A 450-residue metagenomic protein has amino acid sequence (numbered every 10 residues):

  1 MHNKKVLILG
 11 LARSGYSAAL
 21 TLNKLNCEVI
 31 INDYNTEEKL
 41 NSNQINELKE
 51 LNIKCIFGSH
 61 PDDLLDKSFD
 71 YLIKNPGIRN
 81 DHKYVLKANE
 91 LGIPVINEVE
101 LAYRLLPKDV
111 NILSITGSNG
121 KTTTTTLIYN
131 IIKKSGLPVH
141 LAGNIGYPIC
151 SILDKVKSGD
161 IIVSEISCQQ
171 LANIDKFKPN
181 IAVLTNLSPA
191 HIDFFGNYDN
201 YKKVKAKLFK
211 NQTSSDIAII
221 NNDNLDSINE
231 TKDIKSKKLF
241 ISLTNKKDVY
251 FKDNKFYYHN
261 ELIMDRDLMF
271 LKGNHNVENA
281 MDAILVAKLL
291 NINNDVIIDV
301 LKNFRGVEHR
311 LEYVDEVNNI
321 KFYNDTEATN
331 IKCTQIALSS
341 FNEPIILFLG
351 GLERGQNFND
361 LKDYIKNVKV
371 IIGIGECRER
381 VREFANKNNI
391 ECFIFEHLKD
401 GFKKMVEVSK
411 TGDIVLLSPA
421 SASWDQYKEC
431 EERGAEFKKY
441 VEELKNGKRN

Functional and structural regions predicted by a protein language model:
H2-K5, S17-L25, P138, M264-V368: Nucleotide phosphate-binding/pyrophosphate-handling subdomain across enzymes that bind or process nucleotide phosphates
K4, N23-K24, D62-F69, P76-N222 (+5 more regions): Phosphate-binding loop of NTP-binding sites
L11: Glycine-rich Rossmann-fold phosphate-binding loop(s) that bind the pyrophosphate of adenine dinucleotide cofactors
C27-I45: NAD(P)-binding Rossmann-fold cofactor-contacting core
V29-D33, L141, V163, F240 (+1 more regions): Short beta-strand "acidic-cap" motif of Rossmann-like dinucleotide-binding folds
I45-N46, N359-D413, R449: C-terminal helical cap/extension that packs against the catalytic core of soluble nucleotide-cofactor enzymes
K49-D63: Glycine-rich, highly charged phosphate/nucleotide-binding loops
G58-S59, I96-L101, K235-K252, I298-K302 (+2 more regions): Beta-strand->loop->alpha-helix junctions that form or flank phosphate-binding loops in nucleotide-handling enzymes
